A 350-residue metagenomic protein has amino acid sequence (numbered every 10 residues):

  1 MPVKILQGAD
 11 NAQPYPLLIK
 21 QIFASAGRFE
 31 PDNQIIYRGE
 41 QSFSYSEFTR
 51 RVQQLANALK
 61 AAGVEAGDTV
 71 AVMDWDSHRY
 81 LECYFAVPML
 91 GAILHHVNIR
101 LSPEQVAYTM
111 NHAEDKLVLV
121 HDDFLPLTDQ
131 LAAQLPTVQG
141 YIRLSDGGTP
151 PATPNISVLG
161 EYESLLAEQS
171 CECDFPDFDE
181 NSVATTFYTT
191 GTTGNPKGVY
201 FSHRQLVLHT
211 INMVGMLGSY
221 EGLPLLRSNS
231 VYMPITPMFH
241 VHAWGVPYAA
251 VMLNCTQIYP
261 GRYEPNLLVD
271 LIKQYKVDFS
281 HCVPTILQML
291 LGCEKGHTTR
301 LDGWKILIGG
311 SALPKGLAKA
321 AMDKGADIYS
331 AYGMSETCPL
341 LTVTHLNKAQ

Functional and structural regions predicted by a protein language model:
Q7-L17, T149-V183: Flexible, low-complexity linker/hinge segments
P31, Q169-Y188, N195, G222-V231: Conserved pre-ATP/AMP-binding loop-to-beta segment of ANL
N33-S77, L81-F85, S102-A107, E161-S164: Conserved AMP-binding/adenylate-forming core of the ANL superfamily
S44-S46, A184-N212: Conserved AMP-binding A3 loop
A61-A62, M89-S164: Structural core segment of the AMP-binding/adenylate-forming
A71-M73, Y80, Y84, P88-F124 (+4 more regions): Short beta-strand->loop structural element characteristic of the AMP-binding/adenylate-forming
V207-V231, F239-D278, C293: Conserved AMP-binding/adenylation subdomain of ANL enzymes
M252, V277-C282, L291-Q350: Gly/Ser/Thr-rich phosphate-binding loop
